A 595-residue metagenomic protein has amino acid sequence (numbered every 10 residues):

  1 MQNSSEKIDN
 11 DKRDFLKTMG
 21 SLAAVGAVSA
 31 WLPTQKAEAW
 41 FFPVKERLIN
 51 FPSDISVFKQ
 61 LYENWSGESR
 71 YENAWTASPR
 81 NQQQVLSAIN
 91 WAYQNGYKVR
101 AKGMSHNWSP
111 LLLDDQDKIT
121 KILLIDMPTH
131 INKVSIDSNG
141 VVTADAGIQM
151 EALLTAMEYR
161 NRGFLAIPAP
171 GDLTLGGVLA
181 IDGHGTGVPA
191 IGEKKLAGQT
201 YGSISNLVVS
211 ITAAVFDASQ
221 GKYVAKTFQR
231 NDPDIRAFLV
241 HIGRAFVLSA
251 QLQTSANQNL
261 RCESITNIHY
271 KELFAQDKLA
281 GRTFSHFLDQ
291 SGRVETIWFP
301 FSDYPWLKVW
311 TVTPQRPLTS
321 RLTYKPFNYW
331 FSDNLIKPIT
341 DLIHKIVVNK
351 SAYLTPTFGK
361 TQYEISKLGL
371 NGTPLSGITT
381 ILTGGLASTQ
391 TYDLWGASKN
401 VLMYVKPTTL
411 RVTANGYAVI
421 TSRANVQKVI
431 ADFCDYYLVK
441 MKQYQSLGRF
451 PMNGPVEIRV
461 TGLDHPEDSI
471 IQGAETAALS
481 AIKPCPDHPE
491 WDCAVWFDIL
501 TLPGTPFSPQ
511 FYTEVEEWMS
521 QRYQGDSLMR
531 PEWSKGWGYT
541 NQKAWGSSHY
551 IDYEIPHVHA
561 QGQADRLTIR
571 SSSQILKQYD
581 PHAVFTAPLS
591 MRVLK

Functional and structural regions predicted by a protein language model:
Q2-G26: N-terminal secretory signal peptides and thylakoid transit peptides that target proteins across membranes
I8, S29-E68, S87-N90: C-terminal segment of N-terminal export signals and the immediately downstream linker at the start of the mature
G20, V208-G454, R459-V460: C-terminal substrate-binding/cap subdomain adjacent to the FAD-binding core in PCMH-type and related FAD-linked
G67-A166, T296: Glycine-rich N-terminal segment of FAD-binding domains in flavoprotein oxidoreductases, spanning the beta-loop-helix
K98-R100, N161-A169, Q220-K226, L260 (+1 more regions): Short secondary-structure capping/junction motifs at helix and strand boundaries
S109-I131, G185-A218, F246-L252: Structural signature of FAD isoalloxazine-binding scaffolds in flavoprotein oxidoreductases
L112-D117, T389-K595: Conserved glycine-rich FAD pyrophosphate-binding loop
